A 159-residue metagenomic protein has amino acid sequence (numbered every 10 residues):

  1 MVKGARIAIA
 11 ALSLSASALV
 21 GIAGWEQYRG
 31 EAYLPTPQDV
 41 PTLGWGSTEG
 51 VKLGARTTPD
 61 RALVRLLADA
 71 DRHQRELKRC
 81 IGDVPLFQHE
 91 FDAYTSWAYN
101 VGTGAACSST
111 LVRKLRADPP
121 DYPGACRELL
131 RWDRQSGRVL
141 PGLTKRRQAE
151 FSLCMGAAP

Functional and structural regions predicted by a protein language model:
M1-Q38, V51-K52, R56-A68, Q74 (+1 more regions): Long, amphipathic alpha-helical surface segments
A23, G44-G46: Residues in well-ordered beta-strands of folded domains
A32-D39, W45, V84, Q88: Flexible propeptides and autoinhibitory/regulatory segments associated with cysteine proteases
T42-G44, A93-S96, G124-E128: Structural recognition of the beta-strand scaffold that forms the well-ordered cores of secreted hydrolase catalytic
G46, D69-H73, C80: Short hydrophobic alpha-helical module
G46-T48, Y99: Solvent-exposed coil/turn segments that connect beta secondary-structure elements in extracytoplasmic/periplasmic
Q74-A105: Active-site nucleophile-His-acid catalytic modules used for acyl/amide transfer and hydrolysis across diverse enzymes
